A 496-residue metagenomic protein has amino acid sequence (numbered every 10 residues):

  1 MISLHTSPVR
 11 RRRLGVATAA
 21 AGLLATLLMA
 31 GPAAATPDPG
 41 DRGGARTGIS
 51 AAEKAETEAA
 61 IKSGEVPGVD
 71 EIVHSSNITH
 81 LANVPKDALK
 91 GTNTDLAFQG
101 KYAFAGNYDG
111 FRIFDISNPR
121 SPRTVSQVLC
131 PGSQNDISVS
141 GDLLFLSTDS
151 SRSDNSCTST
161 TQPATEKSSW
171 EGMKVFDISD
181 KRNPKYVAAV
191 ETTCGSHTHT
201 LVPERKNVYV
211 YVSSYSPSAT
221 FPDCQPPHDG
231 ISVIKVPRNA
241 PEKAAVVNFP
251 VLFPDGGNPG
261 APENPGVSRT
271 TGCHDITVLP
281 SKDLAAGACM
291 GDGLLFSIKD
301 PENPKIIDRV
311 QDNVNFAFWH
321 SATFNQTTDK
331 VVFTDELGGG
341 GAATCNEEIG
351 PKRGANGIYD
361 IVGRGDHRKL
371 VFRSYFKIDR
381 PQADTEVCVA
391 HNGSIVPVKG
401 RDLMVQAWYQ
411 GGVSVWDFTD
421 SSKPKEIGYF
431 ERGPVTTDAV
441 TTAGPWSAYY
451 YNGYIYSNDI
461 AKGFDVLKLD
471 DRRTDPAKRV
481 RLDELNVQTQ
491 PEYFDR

Functional and structural regions predicted by a protein language model:
M1-R11: N-terminal secretory signal peptides that target proteins for export/translocation
I2-L4, V16-R496: Feature marking well-ordered beta-strand scaffolds used for ligand recognition
